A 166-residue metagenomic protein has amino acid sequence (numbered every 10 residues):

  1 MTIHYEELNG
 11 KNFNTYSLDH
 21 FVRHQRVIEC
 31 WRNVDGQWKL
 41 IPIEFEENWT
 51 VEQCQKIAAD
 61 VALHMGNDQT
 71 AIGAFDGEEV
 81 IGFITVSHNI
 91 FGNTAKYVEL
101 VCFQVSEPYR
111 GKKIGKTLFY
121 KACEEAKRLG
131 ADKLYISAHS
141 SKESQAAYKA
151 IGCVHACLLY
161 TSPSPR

Functional and structural regions predicted by a protein language model:
T2-I3: Extreme N-terminal starter segment of soluble prokaryotic enzymes
N9-F13: Short polar catalytic/cofactor-binding loops
H20-K96, V101, S106, Y120: Acetyl-CoA-dependent GNAT
G111-E124: Conserved acetyl-CoA-binding loop-helix of GNAT-fold acetyltransferases
K127-S137: Conserved GNAT acetyl-CoA-binding A-motif
S140-L158: Conserved active-site alpha-helix within GNAT-family acetyltransferase domains
Y160-P165: Conserved small/polar residues in nucleotide/adenosyl-binding loops
